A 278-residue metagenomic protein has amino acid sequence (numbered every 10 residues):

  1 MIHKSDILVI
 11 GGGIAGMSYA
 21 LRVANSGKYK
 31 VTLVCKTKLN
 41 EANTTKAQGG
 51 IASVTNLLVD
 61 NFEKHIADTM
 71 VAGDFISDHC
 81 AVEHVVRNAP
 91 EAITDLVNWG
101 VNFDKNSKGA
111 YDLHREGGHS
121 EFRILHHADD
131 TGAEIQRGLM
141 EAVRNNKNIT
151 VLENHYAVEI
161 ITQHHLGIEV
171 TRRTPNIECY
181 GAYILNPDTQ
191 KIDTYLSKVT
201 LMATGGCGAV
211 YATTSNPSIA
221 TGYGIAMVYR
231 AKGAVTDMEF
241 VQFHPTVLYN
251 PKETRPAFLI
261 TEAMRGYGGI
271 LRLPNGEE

Functional and structural regions predicted by a protein language model:
M1-A67, K105-S107, A128-E278: Residues forming the flavin
T45, G49, D95-R123, H127: Beta1-alpha1 glycine-rich phosphate/pyrophosphate-binding loop at the start of Rossmann-like nucleotide-binding domains
L57, C80-H84, H127: A short N-terminal beta->alpha junction/helix N-cap motif
A72-D112: Rossmann-like flavin
F75-D78, A89, I93, H119-S120 (+3 more regions): Short amphipathic alpha-helical patches
F75-H79, A110-Q136, G208-A212: Helix-loop-beta segment of a Rossmann-like dinucleotide-binding subdomain
